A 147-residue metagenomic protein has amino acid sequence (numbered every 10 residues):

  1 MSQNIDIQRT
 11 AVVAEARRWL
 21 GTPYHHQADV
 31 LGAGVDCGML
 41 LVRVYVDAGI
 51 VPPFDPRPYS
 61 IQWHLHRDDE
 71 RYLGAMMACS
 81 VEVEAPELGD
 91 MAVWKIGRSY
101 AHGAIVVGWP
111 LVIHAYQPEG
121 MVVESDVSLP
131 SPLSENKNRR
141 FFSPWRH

Functional and structural regions predicted by a protein language model:
S2-V13, P56-V122, D126-V127, H147: ...with weaker cross-activation on analogous glycine-rich loops/strands in unrelated enzymes
V13-A33, F54-P56: Active-site nucleophile-His-acid catalytic modules used for acyl/amide transfer and hydrolysis across diverse enzymes
Y24, A78-V83, K137-N138: Short secondary-structure junctions
D29-A48: Active-site nucleophilic cysteine motif
G49-P53: Phosphate-handling active-site elements
P130-S134: Short, conserved catalytic or adaptor-binding loops enriched in Gly and charged residues
N136-H147: Low-complexity, Gly/Ser/Thr/Pro-rich intrinsically disordered linker/tail segments
